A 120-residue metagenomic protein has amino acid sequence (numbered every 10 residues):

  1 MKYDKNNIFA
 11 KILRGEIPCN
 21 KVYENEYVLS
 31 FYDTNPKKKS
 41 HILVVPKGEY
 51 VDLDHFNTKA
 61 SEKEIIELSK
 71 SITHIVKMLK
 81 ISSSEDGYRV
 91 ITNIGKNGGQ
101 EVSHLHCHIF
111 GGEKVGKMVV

Functional and structural regions predicted by a protein language model:
M1-V120: HIT superfamily nucleotide-processing domains
